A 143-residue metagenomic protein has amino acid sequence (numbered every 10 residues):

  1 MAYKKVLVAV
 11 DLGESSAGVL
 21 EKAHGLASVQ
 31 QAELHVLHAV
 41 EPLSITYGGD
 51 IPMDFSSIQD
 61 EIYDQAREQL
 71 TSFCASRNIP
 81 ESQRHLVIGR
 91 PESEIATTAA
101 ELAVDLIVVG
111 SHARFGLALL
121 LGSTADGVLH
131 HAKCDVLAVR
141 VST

Functional and structural regions predicted by a protein language model:
M1, C74-I107: Structural beta-alpha unit
M1-G18, I79, H130-T143: Intrinsically disordered or low-complexity boundary/linker segments at protein termini and domain junctions
A2-M53: Small/aliphatic-rich secondary-structure junction motif
L37, Q83-V87, L137: General small-molecule cofactor/ligand-binding pocket signal
I51-F55, E101-L102, A125-G127: Short, hinge-like loop/turn segments at secondary-structure boundaries
D54-A66: A short acidic, glycine-rich active-site loop that binds or catalyzes chemistry on phosphate/adenosine moieties
L106-G127: Glycine-rich, Arg-bearing micro-motifs that act as flexible, cationic patches
